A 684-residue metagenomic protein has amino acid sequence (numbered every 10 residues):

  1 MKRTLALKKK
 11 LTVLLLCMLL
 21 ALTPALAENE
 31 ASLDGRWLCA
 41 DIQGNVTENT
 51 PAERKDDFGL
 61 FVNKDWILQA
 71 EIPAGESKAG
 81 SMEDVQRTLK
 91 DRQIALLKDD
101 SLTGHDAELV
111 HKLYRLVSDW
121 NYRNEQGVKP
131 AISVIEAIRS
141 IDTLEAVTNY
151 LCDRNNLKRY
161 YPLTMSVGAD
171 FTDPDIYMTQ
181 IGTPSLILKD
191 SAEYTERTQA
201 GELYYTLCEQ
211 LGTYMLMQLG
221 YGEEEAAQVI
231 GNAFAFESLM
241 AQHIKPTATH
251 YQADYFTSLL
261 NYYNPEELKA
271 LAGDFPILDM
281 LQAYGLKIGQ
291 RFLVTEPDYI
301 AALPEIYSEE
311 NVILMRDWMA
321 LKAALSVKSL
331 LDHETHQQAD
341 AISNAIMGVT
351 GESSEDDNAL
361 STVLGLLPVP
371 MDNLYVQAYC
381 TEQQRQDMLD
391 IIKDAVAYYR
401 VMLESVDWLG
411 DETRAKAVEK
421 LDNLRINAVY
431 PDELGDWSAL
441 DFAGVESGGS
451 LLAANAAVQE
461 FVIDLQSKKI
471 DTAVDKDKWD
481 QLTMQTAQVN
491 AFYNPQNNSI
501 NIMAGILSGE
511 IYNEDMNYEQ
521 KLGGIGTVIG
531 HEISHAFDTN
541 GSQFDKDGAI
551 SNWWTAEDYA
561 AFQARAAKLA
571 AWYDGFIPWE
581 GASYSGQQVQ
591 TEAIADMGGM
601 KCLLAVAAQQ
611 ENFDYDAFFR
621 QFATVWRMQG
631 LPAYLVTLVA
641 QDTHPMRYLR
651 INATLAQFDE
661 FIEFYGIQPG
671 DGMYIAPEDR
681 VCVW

Functional and structural regions predicted by a protein language model:
K2-L14: Bacterial N-terminal signal peptides that target proteins for export
L14-T23: Bacterial N-terminal signal peptides
L22-S32: Sec-dependent signal peptide cleavage junction
A31-V46: Short, Gly/Pro- and small/polar-rich lid/capping loops
S32, R36, L271, L293 (+5 more regions): Intrinsically disordered, low-complexity linker/terminal regions across diverse proteins
L33-W37, E53-D57, F61-Y122: Active-site-surrounding "flap" and adjacent substrate/cofactor-binding loops of secreted or lumenal enzymes, prototyped
E48-L68, T198-L216, M597-M600: Hydrophobic/aromatic-rich, well-ordered segments within soluble, folded domains that form packed cores
L97-D394, P431: Noncatalytic, helix-rich "gating/capping" subdomain that lines the substrate-entry/channel surface of large enzyme
